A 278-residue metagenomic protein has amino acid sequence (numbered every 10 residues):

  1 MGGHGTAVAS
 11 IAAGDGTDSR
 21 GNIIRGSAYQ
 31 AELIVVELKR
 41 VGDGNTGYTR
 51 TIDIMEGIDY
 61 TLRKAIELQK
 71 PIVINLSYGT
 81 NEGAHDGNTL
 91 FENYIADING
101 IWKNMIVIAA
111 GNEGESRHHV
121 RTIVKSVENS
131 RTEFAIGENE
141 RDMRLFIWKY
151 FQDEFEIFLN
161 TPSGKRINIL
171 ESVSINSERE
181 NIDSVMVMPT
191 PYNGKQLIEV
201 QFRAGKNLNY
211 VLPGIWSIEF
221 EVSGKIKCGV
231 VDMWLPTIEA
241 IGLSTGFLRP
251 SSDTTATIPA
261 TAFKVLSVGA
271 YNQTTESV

Functional and structural regions predicted by a protein language model:
M1-V278: Loop-rich non-cytosolic ectodomains and luminal regions
